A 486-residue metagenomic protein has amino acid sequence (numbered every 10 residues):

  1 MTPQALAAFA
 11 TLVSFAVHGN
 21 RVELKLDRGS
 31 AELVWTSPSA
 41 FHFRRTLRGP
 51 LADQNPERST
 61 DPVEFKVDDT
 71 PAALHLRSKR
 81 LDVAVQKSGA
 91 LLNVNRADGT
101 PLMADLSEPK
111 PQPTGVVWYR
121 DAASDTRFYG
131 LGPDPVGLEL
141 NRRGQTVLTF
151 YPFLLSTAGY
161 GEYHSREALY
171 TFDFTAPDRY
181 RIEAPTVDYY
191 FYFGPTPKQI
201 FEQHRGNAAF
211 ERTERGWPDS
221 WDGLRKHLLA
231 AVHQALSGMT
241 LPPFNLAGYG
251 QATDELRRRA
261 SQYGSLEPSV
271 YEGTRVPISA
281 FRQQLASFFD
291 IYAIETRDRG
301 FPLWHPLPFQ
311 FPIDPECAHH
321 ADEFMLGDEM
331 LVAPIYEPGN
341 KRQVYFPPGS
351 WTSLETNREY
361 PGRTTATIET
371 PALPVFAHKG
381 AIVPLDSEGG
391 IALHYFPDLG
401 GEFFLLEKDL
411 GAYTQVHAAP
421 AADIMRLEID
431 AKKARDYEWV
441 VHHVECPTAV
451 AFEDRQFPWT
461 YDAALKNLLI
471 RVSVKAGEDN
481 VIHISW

Functional and structural regions predicted by a protein language model:
M1-F210, Q310, L385-W486: N-terminal accessory segment at the very beginning of proteins
S14-F15, T100-P371: Catalytic-domain carbohydrate-binding cleft regions of carbohydrate-active enzymes
R80, P243-G248, F311, D328 (+9 more regions): Active-site proximal loops enriched in glycine and acidic residues that flank catalytic Cys/His/Asp and coordinate
R282-D298, R342, E355-P420: Catalytic cores of secreted or luminal carbohydrate-active enzymes
